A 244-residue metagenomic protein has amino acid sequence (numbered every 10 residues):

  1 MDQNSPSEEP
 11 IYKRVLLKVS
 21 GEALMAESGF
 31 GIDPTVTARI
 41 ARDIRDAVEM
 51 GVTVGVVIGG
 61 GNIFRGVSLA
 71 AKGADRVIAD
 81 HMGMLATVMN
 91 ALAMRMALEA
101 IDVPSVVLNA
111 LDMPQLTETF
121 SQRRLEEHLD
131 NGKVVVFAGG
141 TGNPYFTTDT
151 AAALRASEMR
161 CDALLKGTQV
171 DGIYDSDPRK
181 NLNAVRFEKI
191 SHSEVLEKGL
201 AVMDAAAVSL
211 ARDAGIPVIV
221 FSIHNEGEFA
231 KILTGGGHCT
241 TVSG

Functional and structural regions predicted by a protein language model:
D2-G244: C-terminal catalytic "cap/lid" subdomain
